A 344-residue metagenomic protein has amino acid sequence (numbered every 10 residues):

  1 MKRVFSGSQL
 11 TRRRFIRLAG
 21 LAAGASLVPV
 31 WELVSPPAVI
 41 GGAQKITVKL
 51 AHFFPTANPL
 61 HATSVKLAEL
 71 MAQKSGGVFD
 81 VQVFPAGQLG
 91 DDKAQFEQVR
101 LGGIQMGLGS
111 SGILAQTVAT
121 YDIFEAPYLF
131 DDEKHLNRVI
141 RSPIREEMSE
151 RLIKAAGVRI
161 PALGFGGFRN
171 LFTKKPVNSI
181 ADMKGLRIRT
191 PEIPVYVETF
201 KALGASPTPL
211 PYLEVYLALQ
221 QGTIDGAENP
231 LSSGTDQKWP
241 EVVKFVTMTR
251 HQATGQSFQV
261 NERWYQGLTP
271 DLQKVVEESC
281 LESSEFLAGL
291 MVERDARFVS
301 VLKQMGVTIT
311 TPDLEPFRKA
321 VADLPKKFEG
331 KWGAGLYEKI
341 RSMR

Functional and structural regions predicted by a protein language model:
K2-H135, I144, E150-R344: N-terminal secretory/targeting leader peptides
